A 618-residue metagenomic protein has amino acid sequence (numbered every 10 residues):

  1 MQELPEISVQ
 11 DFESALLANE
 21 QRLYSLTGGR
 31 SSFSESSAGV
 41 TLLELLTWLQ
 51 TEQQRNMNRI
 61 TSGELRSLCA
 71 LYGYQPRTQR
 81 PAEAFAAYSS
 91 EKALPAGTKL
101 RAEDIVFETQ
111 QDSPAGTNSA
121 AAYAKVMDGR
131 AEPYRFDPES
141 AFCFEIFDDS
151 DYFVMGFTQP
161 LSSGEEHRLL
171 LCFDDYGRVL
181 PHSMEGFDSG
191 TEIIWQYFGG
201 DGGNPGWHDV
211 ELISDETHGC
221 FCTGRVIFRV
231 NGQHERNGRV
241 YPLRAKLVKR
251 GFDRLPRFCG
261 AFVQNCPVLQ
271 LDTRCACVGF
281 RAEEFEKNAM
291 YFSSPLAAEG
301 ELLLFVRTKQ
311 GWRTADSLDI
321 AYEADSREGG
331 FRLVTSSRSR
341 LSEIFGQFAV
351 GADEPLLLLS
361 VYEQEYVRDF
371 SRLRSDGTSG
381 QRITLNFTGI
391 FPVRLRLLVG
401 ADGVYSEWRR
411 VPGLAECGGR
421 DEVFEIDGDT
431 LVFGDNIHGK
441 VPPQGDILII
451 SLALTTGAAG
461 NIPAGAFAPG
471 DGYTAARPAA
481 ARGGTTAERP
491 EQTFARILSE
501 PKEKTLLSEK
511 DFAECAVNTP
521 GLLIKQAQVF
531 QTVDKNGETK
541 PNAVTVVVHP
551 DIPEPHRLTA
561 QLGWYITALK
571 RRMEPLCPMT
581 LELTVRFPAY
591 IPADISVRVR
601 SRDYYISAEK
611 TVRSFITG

Functional and structural regions predicted by a protein language model:
M1-I383: Extended assembly-interface regions of large multimeric machines
E3-S25, E64, F433, V441 (+1 more regions): Carbohydrate-recognition loop of C-type lectin domains
T78, M184-F187, E323-D325, G389 (+6 more regions): Replace "in large, NTP-powered and nucleic-acid-processing enzymes" with "in large, NTP-powered factors and other
S89, C172-D174, F198, N231 (+5 more regions): Solvent-exposed residues in well-ordered beta-strands and their adjoining turns, especially edge/terminal strands
G97, W195, L304, L397 (+3 more regions): Residue-level signal for inorganic ion chemistry
R130-S150, P160-E165, C259-E301, G351-G403 (+3 more regions): Acidic, glycine-rich low-complexity/disordered segments
S183-G186, R257-C259, V411, G460-A468 (+3 more regions): Composition- and surface-driven signal marking solvent-exposed, interaction-prone regions in large proteins
G311-S337, S342-G346, V393-V441: A solvent-exposed acidic/polar surface segment
